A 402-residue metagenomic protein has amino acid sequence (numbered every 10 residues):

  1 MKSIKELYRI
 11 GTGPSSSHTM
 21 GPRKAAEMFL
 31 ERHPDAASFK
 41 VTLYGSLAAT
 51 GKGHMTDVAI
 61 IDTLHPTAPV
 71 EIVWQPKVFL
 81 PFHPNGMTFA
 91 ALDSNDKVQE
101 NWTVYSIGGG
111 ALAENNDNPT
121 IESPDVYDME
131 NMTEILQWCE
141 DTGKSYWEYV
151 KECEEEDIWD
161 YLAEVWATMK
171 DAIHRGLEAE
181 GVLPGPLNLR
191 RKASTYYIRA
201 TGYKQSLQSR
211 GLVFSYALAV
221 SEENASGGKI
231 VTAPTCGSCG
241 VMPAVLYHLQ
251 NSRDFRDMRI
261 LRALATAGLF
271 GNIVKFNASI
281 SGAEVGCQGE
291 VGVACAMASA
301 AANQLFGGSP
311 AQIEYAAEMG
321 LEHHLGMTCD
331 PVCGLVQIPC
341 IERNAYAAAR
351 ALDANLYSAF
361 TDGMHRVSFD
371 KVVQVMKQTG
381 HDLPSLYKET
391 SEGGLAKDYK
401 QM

Functional and structural regions predicted by a protein language model:
Y8-A26, S226-V245, C287-C295: Conserved phosphate/anionic-ligand binding catalytic regions in large, soluble enzymes, centered on
I10-G11, S281-G286, P331-C340: Short beta-alpha connecting loops at secondary-structure transitions that line or flank enzyme active sites
T19-R32, P243-D254, S299-G307: Alpha-helical support elements that line or immediately flank enzyme active sites and cofactor-binding pockets
P22-A91, V104: Early transmembrane hairpin of solute transport permeases
P69-Y203, G211-L212: C-terminal regulatory domains involved in ligand/effector binding and gene-expression control
K170-D254, M258-G282, G286, G394-M402: Accessory "access/gating" subregions that flank catalytic or transport cores
S215, A219, G240-Q250, A265-I273 (+3 more regions): Contiguous, well-ordered alpha-helical segments that form the cores/surfaces of helical PPI scaffolds
A302-M402: Functionally critical mobile loop/hinge segments
